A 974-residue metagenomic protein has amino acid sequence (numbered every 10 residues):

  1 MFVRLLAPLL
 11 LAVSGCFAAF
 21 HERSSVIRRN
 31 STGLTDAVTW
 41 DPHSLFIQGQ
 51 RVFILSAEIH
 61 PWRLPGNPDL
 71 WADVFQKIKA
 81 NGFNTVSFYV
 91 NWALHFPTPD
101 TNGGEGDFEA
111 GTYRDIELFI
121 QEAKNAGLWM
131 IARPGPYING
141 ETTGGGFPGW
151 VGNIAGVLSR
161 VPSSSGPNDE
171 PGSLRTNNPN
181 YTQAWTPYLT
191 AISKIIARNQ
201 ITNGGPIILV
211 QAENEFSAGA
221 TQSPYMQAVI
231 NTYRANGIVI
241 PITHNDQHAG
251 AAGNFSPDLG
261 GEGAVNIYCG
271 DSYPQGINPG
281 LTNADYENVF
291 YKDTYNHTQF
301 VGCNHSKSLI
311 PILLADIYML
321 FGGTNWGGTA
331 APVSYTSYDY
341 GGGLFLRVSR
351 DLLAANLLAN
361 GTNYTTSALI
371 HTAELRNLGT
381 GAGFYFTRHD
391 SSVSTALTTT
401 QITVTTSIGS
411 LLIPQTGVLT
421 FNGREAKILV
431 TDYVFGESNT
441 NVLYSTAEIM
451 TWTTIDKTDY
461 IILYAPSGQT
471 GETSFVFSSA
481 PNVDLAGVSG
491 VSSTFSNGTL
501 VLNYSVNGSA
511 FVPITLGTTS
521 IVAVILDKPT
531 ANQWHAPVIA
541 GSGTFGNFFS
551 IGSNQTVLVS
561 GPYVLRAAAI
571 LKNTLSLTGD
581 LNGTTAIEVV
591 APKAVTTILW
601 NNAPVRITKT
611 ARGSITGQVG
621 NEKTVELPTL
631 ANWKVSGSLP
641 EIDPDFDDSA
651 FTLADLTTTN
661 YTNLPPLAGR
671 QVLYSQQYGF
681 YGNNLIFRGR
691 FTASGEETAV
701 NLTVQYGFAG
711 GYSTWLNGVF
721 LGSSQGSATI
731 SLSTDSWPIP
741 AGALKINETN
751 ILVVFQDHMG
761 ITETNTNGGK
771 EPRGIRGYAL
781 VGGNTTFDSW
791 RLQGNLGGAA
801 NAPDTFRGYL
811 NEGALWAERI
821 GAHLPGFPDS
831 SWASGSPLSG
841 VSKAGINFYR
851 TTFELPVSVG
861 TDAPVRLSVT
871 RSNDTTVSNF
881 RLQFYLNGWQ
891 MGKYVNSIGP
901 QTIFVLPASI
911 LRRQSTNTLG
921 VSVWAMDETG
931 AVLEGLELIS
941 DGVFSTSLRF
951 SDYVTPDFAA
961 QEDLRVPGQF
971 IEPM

Functional and structural regions predicted by a protein language model:
M1-F20: Fungal secretory targeting signals
F17-T85: N-terminal carbohydrate-binding accessory modules
L70-G145, G149, I230, R234-A235: Aromatic-lined substrate-binding rim segments of carbohydrate-active enzymes
D100-G111, K124-N125, G135-L174, T190 (+4 more regions): Aromatic- and acidic-residue-enriched segments that line the glycan-binding/catalytic groove of carbohydrate-active
R133-G135, I201-S217, I230-P257, N266-C269 (+3 more regions): Aromatic-lined carbohydrate-recognition surfaces of secreted/lumenal glycan-active proteins
E215-I238, D246-Y286, G323-A331, L369-A373 (+1 more regions): Substrate-binding cleft/loops of secretory-pathway carbohydrate-active enzymes
S308-V348, F386-T403: Aromatic/acidic polysaccharide-binding cleft in carbohydrate-active enzymes
S349-I910, Q914, T918, W924-M974: Non-catalytic C-terminal accessory domains or segments of carbohydrate-active enzymes
